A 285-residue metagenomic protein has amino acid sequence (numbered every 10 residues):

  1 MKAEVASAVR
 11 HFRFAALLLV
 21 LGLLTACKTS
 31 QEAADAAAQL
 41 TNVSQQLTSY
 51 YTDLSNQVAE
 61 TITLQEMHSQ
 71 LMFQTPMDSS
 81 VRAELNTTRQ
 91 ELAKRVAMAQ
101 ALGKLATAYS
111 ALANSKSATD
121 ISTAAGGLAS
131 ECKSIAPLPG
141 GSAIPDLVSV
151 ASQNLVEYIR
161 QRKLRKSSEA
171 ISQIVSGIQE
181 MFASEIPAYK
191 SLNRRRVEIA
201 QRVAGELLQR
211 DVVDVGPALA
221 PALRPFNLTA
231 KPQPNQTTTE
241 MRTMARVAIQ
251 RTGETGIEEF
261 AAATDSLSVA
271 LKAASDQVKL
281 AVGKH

Functional and structural regions predicted by a protein language model:
K2-A16: Bacterial N-terminal signal peptides that target proteins for export
L23-A26: C-terminal motif of bacterial Sec signal peptides marking the signal peptidase cleavage site
T29-E32, G283-H285: Short, solvent-exposed mixed-charge patches
Q31-A143: N-terminal Sec/ER secretory leader and immediately downstream segment of secreted/extracellular precursors
D35, Q39-N42, Q46-S49, D53 (+13 more regions): Charged, amphipathic alpha-helical oligomerization/scaffolding segments
L54, V58-H68, M72, Y109-K116 (+11 more regions): Secondary-structure edge/capping motif, primarily at the C-terminal ends of alpha-helices and the immediately following
E131-A245: Extended amphipathic alpha-helical interaction segments
L223-H285: Extracytoplasmic/luminal low-complexity segments enriched in Pro/Gly and acidic/polar residues that act as flexible
